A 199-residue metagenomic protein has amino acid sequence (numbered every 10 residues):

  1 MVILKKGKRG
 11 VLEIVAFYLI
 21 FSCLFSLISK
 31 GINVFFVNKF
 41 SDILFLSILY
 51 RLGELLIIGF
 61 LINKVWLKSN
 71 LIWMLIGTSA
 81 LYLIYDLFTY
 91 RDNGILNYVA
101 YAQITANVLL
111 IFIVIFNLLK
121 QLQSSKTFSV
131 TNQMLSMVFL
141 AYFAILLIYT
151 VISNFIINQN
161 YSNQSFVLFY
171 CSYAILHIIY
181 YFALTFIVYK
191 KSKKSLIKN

Functional and structural regions predicted by a protein language model:
M1-N199: Terminal, non-globular segments
